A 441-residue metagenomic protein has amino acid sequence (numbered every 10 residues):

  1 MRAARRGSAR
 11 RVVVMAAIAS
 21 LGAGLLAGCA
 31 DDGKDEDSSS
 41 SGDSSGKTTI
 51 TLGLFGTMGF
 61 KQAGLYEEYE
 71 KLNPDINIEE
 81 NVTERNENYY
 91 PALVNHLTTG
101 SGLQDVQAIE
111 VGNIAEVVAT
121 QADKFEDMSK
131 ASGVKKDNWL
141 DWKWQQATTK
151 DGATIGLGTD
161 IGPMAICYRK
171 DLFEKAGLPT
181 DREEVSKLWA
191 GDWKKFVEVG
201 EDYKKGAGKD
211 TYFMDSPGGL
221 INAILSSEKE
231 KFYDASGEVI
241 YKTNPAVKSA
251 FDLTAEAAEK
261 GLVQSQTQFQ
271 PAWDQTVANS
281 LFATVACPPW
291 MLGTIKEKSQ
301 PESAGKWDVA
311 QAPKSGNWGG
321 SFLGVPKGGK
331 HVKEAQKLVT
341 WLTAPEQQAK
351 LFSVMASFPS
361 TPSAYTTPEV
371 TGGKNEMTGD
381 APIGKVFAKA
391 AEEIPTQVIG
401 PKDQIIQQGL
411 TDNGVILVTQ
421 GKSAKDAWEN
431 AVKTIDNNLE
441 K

Functional and structural regions predicted by a protein language model:
R2-A115, K136, T180, K330-E334 (+5 more regions): Conserved N-terminal structural module of periplasmic/extracytoplasmic solute-binding proteins
A3, T378-A431: C-terminal capping/gating helix-and-loop segments adjacent to ligand/active sites or protein-protein/ligand interfaces
V82-L93, V111-G112, W189-K195, S265-N279: Short helix-initiation/N-cap motifs at beta->coil->alpha
E110-A165, K194, A304-D308, K374: Hinge/lid segment of periplasmic solute-binding proteins
E116-T120, W144-E184, S216-S236, W318-G324 (+1 more regions): Periplasmic solute-binding protein
S129-W139, E184-A190, E230-S249, E297-E302 (+3 more regions): Short, solvent-exposed loop/beta-turn-alpha elements that line the ligand-binding surface or hinge of extracytoplasmic
V197-E201, S236-T267: Glycine-centered hinge/linker elements that transmit conformational signals in sensory and ligand-binding systems
D274, G293, E297, S321-Q404: Mature extracytoplasmic/periplasmic domains
